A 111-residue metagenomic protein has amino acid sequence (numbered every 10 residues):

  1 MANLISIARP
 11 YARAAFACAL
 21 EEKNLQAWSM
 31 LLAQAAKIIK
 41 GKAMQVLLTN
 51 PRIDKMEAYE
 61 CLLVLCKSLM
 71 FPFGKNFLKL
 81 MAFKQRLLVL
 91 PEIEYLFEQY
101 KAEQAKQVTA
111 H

Functional and structural regions predicted by a protein language model:
M1-H111: Elongated, mostly alpha-helical coiled-coil "stalk/stator" tethers of large membrane protein machines
